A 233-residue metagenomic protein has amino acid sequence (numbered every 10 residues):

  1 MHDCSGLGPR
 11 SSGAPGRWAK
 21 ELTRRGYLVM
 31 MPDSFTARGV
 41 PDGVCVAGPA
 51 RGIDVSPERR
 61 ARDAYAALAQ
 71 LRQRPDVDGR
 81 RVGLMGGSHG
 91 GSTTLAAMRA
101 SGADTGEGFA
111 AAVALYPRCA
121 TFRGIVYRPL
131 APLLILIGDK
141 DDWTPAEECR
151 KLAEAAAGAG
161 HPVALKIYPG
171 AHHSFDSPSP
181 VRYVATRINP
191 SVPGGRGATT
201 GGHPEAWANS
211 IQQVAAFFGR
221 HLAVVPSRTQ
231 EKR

Functional and structural regions predicted by a protein language model:
M1-Q73, S179-T200: Serine-hydrolase catalytic machinery in alpha/beta-hydrolase-like enzymes
G6-S11, D54-L130, D142: Primarily recognizes the serine-hydrolase "nucleophile elbow" in alpha/beta-hydrolase and SGNH/GDSL folds
R17, E21-R24, R59, D63-A66 (+5 more regions): Extracytoplasmic/secreted proteins, especially bacterial periplasmic and envelope-associated proteins
T23-R24, M98, A157: Gly/Ala-rich phosphate-binding loop of Rossmann-like dinucleotide-binding domains, activating on the conserved
Y27, D76-V77, H161: Short phosphate-binding/catalytic loops that engage adenosine nucleotides
M31-P32, G86, L165: Hydrophobic residues in well-ordered beta-strands that form the structural core
G106, A110-G170: The feature captures the conserved acid-bearing segment of alpha/beta-hydrolase catalytic domains
P162-R233: C-terminal catalytic histidine-bearing segment of alpha/beta-hydrolase fold enzymes
